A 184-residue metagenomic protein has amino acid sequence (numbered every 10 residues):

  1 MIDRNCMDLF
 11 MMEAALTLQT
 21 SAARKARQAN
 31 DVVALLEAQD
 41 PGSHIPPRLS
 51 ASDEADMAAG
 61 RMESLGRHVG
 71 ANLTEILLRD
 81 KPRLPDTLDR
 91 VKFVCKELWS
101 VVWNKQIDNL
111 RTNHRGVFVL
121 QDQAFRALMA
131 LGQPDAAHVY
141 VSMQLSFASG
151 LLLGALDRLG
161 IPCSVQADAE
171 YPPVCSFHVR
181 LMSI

Functional and structural regions predicted by a protein language model:
M1-S142, S183: N-terminal accessory segment detector
N109-L110, V165-E170: Short beta-strand
N113-R115, F147, G160, P172-V174: Eukaryote-biased feature marking scaffold/signaling PDZ-domain proteins and nuclear chromatin regulators
A148-P162: Mixed-charge, glycine-accented linear interaction segment located at domain edges/termini
L152, V165, F177-V179: Structural signal for hydrophobic/aromatic residues that build the beta-strand cores of folded beta-sheet domains
P172-I184: C-terminal helix/juxtamembrane-tail motif
